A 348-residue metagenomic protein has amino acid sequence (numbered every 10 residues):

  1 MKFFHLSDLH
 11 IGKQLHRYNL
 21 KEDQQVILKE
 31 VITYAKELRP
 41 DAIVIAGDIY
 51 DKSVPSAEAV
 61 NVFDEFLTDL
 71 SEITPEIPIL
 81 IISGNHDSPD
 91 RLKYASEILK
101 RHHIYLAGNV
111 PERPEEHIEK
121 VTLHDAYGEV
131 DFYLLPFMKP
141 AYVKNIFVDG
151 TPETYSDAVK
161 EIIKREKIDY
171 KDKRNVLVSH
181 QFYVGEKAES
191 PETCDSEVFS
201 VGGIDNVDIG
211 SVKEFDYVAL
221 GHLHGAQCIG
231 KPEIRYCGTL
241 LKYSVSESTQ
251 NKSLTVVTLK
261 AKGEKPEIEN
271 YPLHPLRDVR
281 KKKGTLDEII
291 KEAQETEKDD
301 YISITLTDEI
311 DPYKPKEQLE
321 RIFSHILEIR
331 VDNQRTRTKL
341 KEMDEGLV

Functional and structural regions predicted by a protein language model:
M1-T68, E72-E76, L177: N-terminal active-site segment of His-dependent metallophosphoesterases
L6-S7, I43-G47, P78-N85, Y105-V110 (+3 more regions): Active-site neighborhood of phospho(di)ester-bond hydrolases with catalytic His/Asp-centered motifs
D8, L28, D48, F63 (+7 more regions): Divalent metal-coordination and catalytic microenvironments
H16, I49-F66, S83-H102, L106-G108 (+2 more regions): Metal-dependent catalytic neighborhoods of phosphoester/phosphodiester hydrolases
E37, D41, L259-V348: Accessory, non-catalytic peripheral segments of nucleic-acid enzymes
P40-E58, P75-D90, F182-G203: Active-site neighborhood of divalent metal-dependent phosphoester/pyrophosphate hydrolases
H102-S200: Conserved catalytic scaffold of divalent metal-dependent phosphoesterases
V184-G185, E189-G263: Conserved beta-sheet core of the metallophosphoesterase superfamily
